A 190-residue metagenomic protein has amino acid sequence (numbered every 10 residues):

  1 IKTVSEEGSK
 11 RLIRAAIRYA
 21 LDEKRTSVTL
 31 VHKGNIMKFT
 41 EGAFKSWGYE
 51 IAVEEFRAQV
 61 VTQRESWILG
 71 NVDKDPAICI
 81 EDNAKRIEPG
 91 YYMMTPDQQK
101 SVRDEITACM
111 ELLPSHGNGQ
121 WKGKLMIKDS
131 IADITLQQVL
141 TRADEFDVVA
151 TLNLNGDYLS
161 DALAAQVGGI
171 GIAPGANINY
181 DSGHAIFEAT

Functional and structural regions predicted by a protein language model:
I1-S130: Glycine-rich phosphate/diphosphate-binding loop of Rossmann-like nucleotide-binding domains
I134-T190: Glycine-rich phosphate/nucleotide-binding loop
